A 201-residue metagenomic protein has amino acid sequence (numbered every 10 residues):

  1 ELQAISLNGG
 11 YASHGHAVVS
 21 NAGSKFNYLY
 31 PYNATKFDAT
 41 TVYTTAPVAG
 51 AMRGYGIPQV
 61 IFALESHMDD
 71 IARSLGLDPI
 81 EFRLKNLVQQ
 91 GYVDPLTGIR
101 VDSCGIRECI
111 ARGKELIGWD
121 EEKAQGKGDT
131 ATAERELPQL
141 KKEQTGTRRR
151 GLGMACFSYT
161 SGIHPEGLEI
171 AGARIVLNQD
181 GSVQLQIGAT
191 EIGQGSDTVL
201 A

Functional and structural regions predicted by a protein language model:
E1-V60, G128-A201: Gly/Pro-rich active-site capping loops and adjacent beta-alpha segments that organize cofactor/substrate pockets
A51-D129: N-terminal leader/propeptide and maturation segments of large enzyme subunits in energy/redox metabolism and hydrolases
